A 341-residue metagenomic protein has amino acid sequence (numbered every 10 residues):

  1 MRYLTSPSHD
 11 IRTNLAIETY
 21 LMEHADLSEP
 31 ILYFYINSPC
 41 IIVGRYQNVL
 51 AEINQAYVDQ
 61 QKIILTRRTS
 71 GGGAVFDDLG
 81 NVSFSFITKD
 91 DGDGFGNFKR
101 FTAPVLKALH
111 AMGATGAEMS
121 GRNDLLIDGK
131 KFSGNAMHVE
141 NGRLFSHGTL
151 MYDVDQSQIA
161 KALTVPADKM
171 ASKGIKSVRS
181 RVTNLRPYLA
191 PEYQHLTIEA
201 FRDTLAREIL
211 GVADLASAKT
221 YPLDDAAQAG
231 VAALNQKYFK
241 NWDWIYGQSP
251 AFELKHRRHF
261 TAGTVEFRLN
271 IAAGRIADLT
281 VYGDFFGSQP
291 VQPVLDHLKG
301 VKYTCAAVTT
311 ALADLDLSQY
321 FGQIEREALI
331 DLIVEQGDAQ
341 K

Functional and structural regions predicted by a protein language model:
M1-G96: N-terminal lobe of the biotin/lipoate ligase/transferase fold
I36-P39, E118-G129: Short, glycine/charge-rich beta-strand/loop segments that flank catalytic centers and engage negatively charged groups
R68-S83, L125-I127, K131, A136-F145: FAD-binding core of FAD-dependent oxidoreductases, characterized by glycine-rich FAD pyrophosphate-binding loops
N81-R122: Contiguous, small/hydrophobic- and glycine-enriched helical/loop subdomains that border and often "cap" functional
T88-G94, P187-Q194, Y282-F285: A generic structural motif
V105, M112-A114, S133, N141-Y246 (+1 more regions): Long, positively charged amphipathic alpha-helical accessory segments at protein N-termini or as interdomain linkers
A136-M137, L150, R258, V265-G283: Short beta-strand elements
Q228-A272: Structured beta-strand/loop patches that form or line metal/cofactor-binding pockets in enzymes
